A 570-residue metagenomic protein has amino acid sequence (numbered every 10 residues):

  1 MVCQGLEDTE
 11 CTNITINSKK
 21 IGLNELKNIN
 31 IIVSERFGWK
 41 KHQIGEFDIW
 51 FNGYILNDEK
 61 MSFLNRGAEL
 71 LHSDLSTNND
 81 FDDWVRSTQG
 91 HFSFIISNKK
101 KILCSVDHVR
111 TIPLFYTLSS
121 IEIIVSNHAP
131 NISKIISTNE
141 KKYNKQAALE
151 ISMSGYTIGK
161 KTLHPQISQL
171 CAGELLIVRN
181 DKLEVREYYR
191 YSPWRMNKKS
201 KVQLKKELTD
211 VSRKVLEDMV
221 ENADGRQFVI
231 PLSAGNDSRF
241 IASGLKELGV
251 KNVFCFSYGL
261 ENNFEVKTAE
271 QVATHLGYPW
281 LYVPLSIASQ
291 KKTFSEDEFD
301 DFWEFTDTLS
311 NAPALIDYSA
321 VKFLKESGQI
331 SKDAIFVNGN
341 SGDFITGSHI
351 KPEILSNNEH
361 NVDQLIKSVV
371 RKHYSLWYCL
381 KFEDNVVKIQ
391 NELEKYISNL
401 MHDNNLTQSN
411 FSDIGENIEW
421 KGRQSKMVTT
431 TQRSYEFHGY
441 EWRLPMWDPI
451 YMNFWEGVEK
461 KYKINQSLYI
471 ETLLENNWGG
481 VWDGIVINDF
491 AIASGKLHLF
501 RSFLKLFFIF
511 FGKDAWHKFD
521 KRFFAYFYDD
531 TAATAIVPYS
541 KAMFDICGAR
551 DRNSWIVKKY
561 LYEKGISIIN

Functional and structural regions predicted by a protein language model:
M1, D8-I29, I167, S331 (+3 more regions): Adenosyl-5′-phosphate
M1-L232, N236-A288: Cysteine-centered catalytic environments shared across enzyme families
C171, Q203, E207-V211, N236 (+12 more regions): Generic recognition of stable, solvent-exposed alpha-helical segments in well-folded globular domains
P193-Q203, Q227-F228, V253-S257, F302-D307 (+3 more regions): Glycine- and acidic
L248, V272, D297-D301, G347-D363 (+1 more regions): Short secondary-structure boundary/capping segments
V266, E270-T306, L393-D403: A conserved beta-strand->alpha-helix junction
E296-E353: Extended catalytic-interface subdomain
F344-F382: A catalytic-pocket lid/entrance helix-loop region that shapes and gates access to the active site across common
